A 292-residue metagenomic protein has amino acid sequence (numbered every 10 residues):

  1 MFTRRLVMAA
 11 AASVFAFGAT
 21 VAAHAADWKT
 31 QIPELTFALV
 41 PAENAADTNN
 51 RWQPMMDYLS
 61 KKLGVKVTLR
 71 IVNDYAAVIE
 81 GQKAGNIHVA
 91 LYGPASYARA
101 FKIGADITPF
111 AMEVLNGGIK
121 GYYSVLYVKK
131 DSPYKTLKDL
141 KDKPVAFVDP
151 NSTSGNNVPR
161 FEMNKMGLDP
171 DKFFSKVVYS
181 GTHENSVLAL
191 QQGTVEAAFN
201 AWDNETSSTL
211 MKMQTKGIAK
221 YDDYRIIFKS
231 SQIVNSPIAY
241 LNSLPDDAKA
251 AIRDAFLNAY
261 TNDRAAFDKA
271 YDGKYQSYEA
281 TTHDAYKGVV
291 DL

Functional and structural regions predicted by a protein language model:
T3-M8, A12: N-terminal export leaders
A19-A25: Sec/Tat signal peptide C-region and signal peptidase I cleavage site
A26-L39, E43-P54, S60, I233 (+1 more regions): An extracytoplasmic/periplasmic, membrane-proximal ligand-sensing/linker region
D27-A98: Extracytoplasmic small-molecule ligand-binding "clamshell" domains of the periplasmic binding protein/Venus flytrap
L35-A42, K138-G155: Short loop->beta-strand "edge-of-pocket" segments that line small-molecule binding or catalytic clefts across diverse
A76-A90, I103-G104, K138, H183-D203: Short helices/loops that flank or line small-molecule/ion binding pockets
E80-D139: Acidic, polar ligand-binding/catalytic clefts
S132, P144-D247: Pocket-lining segment of extracytoplasmic ligand-binding domains
